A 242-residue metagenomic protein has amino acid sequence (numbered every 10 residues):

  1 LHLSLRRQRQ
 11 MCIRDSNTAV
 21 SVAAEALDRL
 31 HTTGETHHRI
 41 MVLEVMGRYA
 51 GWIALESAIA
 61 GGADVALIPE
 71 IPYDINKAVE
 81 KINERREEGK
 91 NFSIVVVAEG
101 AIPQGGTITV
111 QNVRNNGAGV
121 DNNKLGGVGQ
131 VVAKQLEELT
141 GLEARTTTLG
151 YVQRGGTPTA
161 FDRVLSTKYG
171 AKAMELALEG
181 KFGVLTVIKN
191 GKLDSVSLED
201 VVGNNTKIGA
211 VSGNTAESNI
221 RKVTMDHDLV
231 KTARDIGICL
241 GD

Functional and structural regions predicted by a protein language model:
L1-I13: Single conserved hydrophobic/aromatic residue that forms the stacking wall/gate of nucleotide- or nucleobase-binding
H2, H37, Y151: Histidine-centered active-site/metal-ligand motif
R6-R7, E70-Y73, E99-I102, L149-R154 (+1 more regions): Short, ordered loop/turn segments at secondary-structure junctions
Q10, R14-T18, T157-R163: Short beta-strand elements at the ligand-binding edges of bilobed clamshell
S16-E35, E44-E143: Accessory alpha-helical/coil subdomains and C-terminal extensions that flank or cap enzyme catalytic cores
R39-M41: Generic beta-strand structural signal
K124-D242: C-terminal non-catalytic interaction/assembly regions of soluble proteins
